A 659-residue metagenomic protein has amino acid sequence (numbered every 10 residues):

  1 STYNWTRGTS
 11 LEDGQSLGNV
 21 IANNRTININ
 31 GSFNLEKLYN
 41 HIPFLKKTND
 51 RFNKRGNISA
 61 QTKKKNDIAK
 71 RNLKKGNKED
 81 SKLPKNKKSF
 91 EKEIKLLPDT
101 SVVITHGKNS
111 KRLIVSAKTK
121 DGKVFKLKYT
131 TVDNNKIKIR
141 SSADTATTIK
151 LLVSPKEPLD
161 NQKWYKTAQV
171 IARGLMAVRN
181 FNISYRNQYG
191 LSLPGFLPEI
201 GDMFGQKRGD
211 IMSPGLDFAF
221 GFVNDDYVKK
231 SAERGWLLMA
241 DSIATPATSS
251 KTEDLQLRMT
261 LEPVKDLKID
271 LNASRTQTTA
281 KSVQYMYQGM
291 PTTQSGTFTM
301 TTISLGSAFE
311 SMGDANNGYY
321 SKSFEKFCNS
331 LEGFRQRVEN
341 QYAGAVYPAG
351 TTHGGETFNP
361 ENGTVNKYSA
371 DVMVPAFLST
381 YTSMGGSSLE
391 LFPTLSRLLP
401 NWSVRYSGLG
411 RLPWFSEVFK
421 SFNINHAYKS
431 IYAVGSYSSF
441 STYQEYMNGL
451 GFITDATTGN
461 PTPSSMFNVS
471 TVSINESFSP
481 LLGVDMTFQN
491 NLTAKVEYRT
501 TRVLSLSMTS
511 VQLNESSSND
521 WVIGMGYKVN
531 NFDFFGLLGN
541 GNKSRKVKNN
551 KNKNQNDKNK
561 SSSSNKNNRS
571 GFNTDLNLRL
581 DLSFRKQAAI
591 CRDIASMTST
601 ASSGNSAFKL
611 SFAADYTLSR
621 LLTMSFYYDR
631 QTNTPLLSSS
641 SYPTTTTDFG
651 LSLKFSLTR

Functional and structural regions predicted by a protein language model:
S1-R140, D144-R659: Exposed, low-structure sequence patches enriched in small/polar residues
